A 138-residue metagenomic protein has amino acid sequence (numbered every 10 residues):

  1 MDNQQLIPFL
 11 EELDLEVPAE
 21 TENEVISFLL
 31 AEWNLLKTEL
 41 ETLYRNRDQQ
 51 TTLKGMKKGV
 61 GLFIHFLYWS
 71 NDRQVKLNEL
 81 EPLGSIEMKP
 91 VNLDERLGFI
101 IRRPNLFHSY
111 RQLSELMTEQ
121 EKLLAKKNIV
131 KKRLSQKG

Functional and structural regions predicted by a protein language model:
M1: Internal, Lys/Arg-enriched amphipathic helical interaction segments that engage polyanionic partners
Q5-S135: Conserved nucleotidyltransferase catalytic core and NTase-mimicking acidic/glycine-rich helix/loop elements in nucleic
